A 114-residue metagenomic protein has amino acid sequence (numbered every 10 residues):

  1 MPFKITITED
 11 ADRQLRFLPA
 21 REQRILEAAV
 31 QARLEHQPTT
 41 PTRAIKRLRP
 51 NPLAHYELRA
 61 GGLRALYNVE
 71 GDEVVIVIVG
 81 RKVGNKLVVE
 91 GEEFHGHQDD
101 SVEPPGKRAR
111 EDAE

Functional and structural regions predicted by a protein language model:
M1-P2, P38: Short helix-capping/hinge SLiMs at alpha-helix to coil transitions
P2, E9, R24, A28 (+2 more regions): Enriched for short, Lys/Arg-rich terminal
F3, Q14, R49-N51: Acidic/histidine-enriched, beta-strand-rich ligand/metal-binding domains
R13-R24: Surface-exposed, Lys/Arg-rich phosphate-binding patches that contact polyanionic backbones
A32-R59: A short, surface-exposed loop/turn module that caps and links secondary-structure elements
